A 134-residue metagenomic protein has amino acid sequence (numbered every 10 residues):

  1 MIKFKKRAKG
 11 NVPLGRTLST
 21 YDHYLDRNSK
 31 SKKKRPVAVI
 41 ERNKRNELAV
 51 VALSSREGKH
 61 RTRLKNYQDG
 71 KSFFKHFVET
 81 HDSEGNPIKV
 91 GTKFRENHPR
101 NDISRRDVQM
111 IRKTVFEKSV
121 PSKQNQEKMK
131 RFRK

Functional and structural regions predicted by a protein language model:
I2-K6: Short alpha-helix capping/helix-loop boundary micro-motifs
R7-L25: Short coil-to-beta transition motif at edge beta-strands of beta-rich domains
P13, R35-P36, F74: Structural detector for hydrophobic anchor residues on beta-strands
D26-G70: Compact nucleic-acid interaction/catalytic patches
K65-K134: C-terminal terminal-subdomain/extension
